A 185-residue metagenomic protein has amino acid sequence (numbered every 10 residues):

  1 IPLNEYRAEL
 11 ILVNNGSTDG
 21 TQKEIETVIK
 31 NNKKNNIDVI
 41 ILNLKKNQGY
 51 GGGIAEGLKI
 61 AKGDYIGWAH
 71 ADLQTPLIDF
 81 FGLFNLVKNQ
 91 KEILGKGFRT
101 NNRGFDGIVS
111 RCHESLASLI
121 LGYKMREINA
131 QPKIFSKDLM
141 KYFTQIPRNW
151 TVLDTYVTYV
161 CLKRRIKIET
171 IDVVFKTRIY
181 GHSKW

Functional and structural regions predicted by a protein language model:
I1-R7: Short, acidic, metal-binding catalytic loop of nucleotide-sugar glycosyltransferases
A8-I11, Q22-I60: Conserved donor nucleotide-binding strand/loop of the catalytic core
N14-K23, L73: A conserved acidic beta->alpha catalytic loop
N15, L42-K46, A69-A71, I171: Cofactor-binding loops of NAD(P)H-dependent oxidoreductases, dominated by short-chain dehydrogenase/reductases
L44-I60, Y65-W68, L77-T151, R178-W185: Acceptor/aglycone-binding surface of glycosyltransferases and processive sugar-polymer synthases
G57, D72, S136, C161 (+1 more regions): Residue-level signature of catalytic and energy-coupling elements of molecular machines, predominantly ATP/GTP-dependent
I146-N149, T158-K176: Catalytic donor-sugar/metal-binding loop of nucleotide-sugar-dependent glycosyltransferases
